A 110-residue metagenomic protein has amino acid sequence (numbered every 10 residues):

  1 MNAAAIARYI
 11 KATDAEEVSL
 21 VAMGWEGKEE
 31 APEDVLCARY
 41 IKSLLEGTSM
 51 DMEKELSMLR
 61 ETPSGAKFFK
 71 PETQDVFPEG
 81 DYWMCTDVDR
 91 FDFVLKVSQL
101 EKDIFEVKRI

Functional and structural regions predicted by a protein language model:
M1-L44: Conserved mixed alpha/beta catalytic, RNA-binding, or beta-rich assembly cores of soluble enzyme, regulatory
P32-I110: Long, charged alpha-helical interface segments
